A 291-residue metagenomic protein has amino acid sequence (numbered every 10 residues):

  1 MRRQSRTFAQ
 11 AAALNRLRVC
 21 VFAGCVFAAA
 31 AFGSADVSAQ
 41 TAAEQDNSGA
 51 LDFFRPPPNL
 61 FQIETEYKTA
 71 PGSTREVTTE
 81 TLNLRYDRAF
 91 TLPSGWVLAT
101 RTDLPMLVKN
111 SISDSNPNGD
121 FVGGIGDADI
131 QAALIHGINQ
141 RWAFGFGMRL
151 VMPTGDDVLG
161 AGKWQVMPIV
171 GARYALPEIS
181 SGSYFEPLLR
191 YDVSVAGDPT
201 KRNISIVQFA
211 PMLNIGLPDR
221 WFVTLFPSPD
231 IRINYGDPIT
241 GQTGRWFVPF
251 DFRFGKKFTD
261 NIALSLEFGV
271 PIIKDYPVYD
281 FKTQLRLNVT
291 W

Functional and structural regions predicted by a protein language model:
M1-G49: Cleavable N-terminal export/targeting peptides
A39-G197, N203-W291: Transmembrane beta-barrel domains of Gram-negative outer membranes and organellar outer membranes
